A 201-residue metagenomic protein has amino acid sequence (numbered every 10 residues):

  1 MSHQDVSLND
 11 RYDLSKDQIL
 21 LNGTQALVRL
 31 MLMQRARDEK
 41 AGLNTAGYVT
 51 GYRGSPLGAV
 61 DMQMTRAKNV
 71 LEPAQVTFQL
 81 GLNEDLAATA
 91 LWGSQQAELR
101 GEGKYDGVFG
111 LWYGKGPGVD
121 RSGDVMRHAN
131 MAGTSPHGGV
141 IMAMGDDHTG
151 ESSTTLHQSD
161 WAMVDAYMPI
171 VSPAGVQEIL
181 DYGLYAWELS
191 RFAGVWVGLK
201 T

Functional and structural regions predicted by a protein language model:
M1-D181: Thiamine diphosphate
S172-T201: Structural signature of the thiamine diphosphate
